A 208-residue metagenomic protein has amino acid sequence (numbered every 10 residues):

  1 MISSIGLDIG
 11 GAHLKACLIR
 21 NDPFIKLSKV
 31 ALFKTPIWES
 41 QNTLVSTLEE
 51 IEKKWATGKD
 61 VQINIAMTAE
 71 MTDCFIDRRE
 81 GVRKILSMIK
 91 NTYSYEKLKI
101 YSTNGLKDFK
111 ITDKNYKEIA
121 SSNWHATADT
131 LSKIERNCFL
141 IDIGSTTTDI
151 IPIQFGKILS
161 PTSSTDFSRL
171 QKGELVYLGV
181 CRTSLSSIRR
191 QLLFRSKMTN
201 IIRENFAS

Functional and structural regions predicted by a protein language model:
M1-G11, C17-I141, I151-S208: Nucleotide/phosphate-binding catalytic cleft detector across ATP-hydrolyzing and phosphate-transferring enzymes
A12, T146: Conserved Rossmann-like nucleotide-cofactor binding loop
